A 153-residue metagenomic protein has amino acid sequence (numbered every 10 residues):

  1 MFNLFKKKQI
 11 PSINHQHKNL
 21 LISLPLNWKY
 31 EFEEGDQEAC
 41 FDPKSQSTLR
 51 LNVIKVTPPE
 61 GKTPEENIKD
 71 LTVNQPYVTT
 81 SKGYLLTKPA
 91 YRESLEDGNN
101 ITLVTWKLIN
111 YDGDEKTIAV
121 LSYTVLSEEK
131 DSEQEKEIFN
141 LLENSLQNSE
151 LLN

Functional and structural regions predicted by a protein language model:
L4, S12-D70, S94-L95: Secretory pathway targeting signatures of secreted, lumenal, and periplasmic proteins
W28, V120-N153: Surface-exposed amphipathic alpha-helical segments
S47-R50, T87-K88, T117-Y123: Glycine-rich, often proline-containing surface loops adjacent to acidic residues and nearby aromatics that form
K55-P58, T72-Y77, N153: A general structural signal for short secondary-structure boundary/capping elements
N67-I118: Signature of long, low-cysteine stretches enriched in small and polar/charged residues
